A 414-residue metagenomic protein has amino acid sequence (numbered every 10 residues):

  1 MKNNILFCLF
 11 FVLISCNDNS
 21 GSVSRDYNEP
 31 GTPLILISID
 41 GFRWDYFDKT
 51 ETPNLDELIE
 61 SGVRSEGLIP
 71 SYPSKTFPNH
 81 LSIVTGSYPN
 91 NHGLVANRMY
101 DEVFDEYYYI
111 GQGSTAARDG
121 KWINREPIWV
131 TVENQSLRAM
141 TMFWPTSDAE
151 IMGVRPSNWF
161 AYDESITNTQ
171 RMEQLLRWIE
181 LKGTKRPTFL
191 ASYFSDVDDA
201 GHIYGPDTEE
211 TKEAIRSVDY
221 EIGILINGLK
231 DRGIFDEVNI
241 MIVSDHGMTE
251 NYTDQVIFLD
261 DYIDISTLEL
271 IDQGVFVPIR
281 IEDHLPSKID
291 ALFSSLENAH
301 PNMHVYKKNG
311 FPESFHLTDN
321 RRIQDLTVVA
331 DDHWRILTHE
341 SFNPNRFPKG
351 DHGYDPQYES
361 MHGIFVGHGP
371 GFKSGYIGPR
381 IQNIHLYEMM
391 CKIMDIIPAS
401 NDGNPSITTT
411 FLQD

Functional and structural regions predicted by a protein language model:
L13-S15: C-terminal motif of bacterial Sec signal peptides marking the signal peptidase cleavage site
N19-R64: Active-site-proximal N-terminal segment of extracellular/periplasmic enzymes that hydrolyze or transfer
L36, N54, S217-F258: Metal-dependent active-site segment of extracytoplasmic phospho-/sulfohydrolases and closely related
F47-H92: Short, structured active-site-proximal loop/turn typified by the sulfatase FGly-forming signature C/S-X-P-X-R
S87-Y88, H92-G205: His/Asp/Glu-rich, glycine-adjacent segments that coordinate divalent cations and/or stabilize oxyanion chemistry on
T169-E180, V197-V238, D290-A291, M390: A long, amphipathic alpha-helix that forms part of the scaffold/cap immediately adjacent to metal-dependent active
E237, S244-H284: Acidic/histidine-rich catalytic neighborhood
D272-I377, I381-M389: Active-site neighborhoods of enzymes that stabilize oxyanions during catalysis
